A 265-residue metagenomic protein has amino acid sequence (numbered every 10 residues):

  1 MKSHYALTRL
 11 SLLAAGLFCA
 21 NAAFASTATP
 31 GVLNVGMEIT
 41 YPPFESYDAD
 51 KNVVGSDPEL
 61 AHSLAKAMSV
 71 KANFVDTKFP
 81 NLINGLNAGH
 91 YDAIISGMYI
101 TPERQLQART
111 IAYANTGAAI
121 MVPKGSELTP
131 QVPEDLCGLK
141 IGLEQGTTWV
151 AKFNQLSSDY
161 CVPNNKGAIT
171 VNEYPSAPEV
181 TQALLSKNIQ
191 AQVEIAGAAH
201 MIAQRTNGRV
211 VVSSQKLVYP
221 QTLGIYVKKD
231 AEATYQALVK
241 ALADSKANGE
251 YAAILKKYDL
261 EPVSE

Functional and structural regions predicted by a protein language model:
K2-L12: Bacterial N-terminal signal peptides that target proteins for export
C19-A25: Sec/Tat signal peptide C-region and signal peptidase I cleavage site
T27-G97, E173, N248, K257: Extracytoplasmic small-molecule ligand-binding "clamshell" domains of the periplasmic binding protein/Venus flytrap
I39, N115-V122, Q204-A243, D259-E265: Periplasmic-binding protein-like
E59-A67, S126, P133-T148, G224-P262: Extended ligand-binding regions for polar small-molecule ligands
H62, K66, K71-D135, K216-L217: Acidic, polar ligand-binding/catalytic clefts
H62-M68, W149-E173, A203-N207: Ligand-binding cleft/hinge of the Venus flytrap
G97-Q105, K152-L156, L185, I189-Y219: A ligand-binding cleft/hinge motif common to bilobed small-molecule-binding domains
